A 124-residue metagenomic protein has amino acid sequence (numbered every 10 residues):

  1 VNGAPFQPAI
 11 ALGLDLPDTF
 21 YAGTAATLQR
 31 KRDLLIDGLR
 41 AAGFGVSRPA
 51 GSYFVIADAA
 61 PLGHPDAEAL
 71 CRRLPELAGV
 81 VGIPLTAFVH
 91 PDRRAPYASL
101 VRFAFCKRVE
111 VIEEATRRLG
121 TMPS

Functional and structural regions predicted by a protein language model:
V1-S124: PLP-dependent class I/II
